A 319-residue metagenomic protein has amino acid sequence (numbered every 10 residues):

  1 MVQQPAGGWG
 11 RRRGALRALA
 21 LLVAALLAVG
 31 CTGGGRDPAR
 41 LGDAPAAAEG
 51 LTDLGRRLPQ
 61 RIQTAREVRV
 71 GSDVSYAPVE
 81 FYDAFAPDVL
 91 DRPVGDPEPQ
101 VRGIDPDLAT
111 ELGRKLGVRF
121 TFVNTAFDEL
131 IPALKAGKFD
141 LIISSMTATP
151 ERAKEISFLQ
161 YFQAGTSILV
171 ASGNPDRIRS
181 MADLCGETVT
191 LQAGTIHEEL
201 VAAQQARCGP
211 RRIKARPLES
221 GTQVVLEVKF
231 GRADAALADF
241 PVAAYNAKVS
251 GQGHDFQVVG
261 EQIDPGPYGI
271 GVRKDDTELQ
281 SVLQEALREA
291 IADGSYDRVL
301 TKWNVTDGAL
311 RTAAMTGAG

Functional and structural regions predicted by a protein language model:
L27-G30: C-terminal motif of bacterial Sec signal peptides marking the signal peptidase cleavage site
G33-E49, R57, I196-A215, H254-F256 (+1 more regions): Ligand-binding clefts/hinges and TM-proximal coupling segments of bilobed small-molecule sensing domains
R40-S145: Extracytoplasmic small-molecule ligand-binding "clamshell" domains of the periplasmic binding protein/Venus flytrap
A84-V94, A109-L116, H197-P217, A247-Q252: Ligand-binding cleft/hinge of the Venus flytrap
T110-L116, F120-N124, D128-I142, K154-I156 (+3 more regions): Short helices/loops that flank or line small-molecule/ion binding pockets
D128, S145-A153, L200-Q204, K229-F230 (+1 more regions): A ligand-binding cleft/hinge motif common to bilobed small-molecule-binding domains
Q163-S172, F240-P241, K248-R288, V305-G319: Periplasmic-binding protein-like
A171-V189: Flexible hinge/capping segments at coil-to-helix
